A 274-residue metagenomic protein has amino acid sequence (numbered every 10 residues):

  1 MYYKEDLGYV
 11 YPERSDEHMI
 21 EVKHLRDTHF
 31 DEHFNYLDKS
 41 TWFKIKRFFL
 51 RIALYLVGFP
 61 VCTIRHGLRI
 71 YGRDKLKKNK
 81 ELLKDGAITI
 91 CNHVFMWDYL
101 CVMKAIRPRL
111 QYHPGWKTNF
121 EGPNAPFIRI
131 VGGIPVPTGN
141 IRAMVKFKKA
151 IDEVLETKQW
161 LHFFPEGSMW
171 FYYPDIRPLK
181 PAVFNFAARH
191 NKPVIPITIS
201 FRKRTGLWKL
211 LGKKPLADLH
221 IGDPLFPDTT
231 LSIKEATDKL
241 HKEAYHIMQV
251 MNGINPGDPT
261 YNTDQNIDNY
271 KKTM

Functional and structural regions predicted by a protein language model:
M1-F30, V145-M274: Non-catalytic C-terminal accessory region of glycerolipid acyltransferases and related lyso-lipid remodeling enzymes
M1-I88, W97-C101, D268-M274: Membrane-anchoring hydrophobic helices of lipid-metabolizing enzymes
R47, P114, N140-I141, Y172-P174: A generic secondary-structure micro-motif detector that highlights 1-2 residue hydrophobic/ambivalent hotspots embedded
I64, R109, I130-V131, T157-K158 (+1 more regions): Structured helix-beta-strand junction loops
I70, H113, G133-P135, V194-P196 (+1 more regions): Conserved beta-strand scaffold positions in the cores of enzyme catalytic domains, especially in NTP/NDP-utilizing
I70-R73, E121, V145-K148: Structural motif corresponding to alpha-helix initiation and N-cap regions
D74, I141, S200: Residue-level "edge-of-site" marker
E81-I141: Catalytic core of membrane glycerolipid acyltransferases/transacylases, capturing the structured, soluble-facing
